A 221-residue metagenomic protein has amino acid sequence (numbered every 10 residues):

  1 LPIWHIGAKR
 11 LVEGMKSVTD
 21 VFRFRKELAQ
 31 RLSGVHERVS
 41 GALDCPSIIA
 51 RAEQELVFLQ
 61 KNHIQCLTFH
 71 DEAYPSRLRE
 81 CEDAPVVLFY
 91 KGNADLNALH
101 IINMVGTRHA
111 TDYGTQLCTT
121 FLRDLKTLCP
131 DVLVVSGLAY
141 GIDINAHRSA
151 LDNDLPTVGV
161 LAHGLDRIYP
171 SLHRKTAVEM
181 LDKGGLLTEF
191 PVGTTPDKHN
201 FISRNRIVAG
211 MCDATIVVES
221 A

Functional and structural regions predicted by a protein language model:
L1-H70: Short, small/acidic-rich helices and loops at N termini and domain boundaries of DNA replication/processing enzymes
Q60-N62, T68-A221: Glycine-biased, small-residue-rich flexible motifs in mid-sequence functional cores and linkers
